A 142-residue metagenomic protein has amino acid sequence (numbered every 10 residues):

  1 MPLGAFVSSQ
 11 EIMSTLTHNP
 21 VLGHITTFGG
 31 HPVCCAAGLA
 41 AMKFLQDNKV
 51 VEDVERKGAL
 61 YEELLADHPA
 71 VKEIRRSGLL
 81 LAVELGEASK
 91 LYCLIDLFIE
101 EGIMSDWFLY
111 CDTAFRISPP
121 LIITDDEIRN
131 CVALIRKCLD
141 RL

Functional and structural regions predicted by a protein language model:
M1-L142: Conserved N-terminal phosphate-binding loop of PLP-dependent enzymes in the Aspartate aminotransferase
